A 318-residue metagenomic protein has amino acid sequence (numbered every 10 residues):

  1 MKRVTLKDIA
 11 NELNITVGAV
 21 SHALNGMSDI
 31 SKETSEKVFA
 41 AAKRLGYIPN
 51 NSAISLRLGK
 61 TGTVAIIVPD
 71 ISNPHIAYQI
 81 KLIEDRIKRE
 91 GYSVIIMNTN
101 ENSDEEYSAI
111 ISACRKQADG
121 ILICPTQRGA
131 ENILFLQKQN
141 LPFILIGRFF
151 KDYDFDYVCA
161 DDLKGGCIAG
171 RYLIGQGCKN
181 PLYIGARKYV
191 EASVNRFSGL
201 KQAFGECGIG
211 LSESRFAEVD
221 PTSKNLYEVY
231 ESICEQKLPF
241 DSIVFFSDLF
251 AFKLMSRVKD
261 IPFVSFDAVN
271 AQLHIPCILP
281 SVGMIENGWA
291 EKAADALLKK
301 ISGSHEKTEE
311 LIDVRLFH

Functional and structural regions predicted by a protein language model:
M1-K60: N-terminal helix-turn-helix DNA-binding module of bacterial transcription factors
A19, L56-S72, Y172, N180-R187: Short beta-strand segments enriched in small/hydrophobic residues
K37, H75-R89, G165-I168, E191-G210 (+3 more regions): Short, solvent-exposed amphipathic alpha-helices that sit in or adjacent to ligand/effector-binding or catalytic
L45-S112, Q117-G120, K201, G205: Amphipathic helical "hinge" segments at domain boundaries
V94-R115, G166-C167, A217-K237: Structural motif
E101, I123-I168, L249, D267-P280: Flexible loop/hinge segments that line or gate small-molecule binding clefts
V158-Y183, S198-Q202, K224-E231, A251 (+1 more regions): Hydrophobic alpha-helical segments within soluble ligand-binding/sensing domains
E231-H318: Flexible loop/turn connectors
